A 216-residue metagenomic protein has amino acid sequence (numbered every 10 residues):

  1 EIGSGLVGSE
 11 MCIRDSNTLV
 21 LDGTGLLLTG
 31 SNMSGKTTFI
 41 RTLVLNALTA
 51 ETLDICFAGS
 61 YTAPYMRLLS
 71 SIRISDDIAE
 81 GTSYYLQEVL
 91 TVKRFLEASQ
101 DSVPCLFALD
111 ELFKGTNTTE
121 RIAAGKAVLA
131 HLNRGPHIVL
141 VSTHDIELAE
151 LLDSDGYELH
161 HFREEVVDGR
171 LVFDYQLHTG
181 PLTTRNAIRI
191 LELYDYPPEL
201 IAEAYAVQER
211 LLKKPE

Functional and structural regions predicted by a protein language model:
S4, S9-E10, R14-E216: ATPase nucleotide-binding head domains, primarily ABC-like/P-loop NTPase cores
